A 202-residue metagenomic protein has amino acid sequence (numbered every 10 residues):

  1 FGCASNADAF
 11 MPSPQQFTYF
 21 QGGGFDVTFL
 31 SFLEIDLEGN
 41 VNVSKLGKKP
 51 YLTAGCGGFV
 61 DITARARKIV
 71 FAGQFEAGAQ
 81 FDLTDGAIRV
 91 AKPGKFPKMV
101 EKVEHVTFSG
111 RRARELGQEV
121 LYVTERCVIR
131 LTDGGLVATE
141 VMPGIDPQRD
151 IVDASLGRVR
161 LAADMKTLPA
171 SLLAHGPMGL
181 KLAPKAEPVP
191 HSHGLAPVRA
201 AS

Functional and structural regions predicted by a protein language model:
F1-G179: Conserved phosphate- and dinucleotide-binding cores of soluble alpha/beta proteins, encompassing both enzyme active
G86-I88, E187, A196: Residue-level marker of intrinsically disordered, low-complexity segments enriched for small/polar residues
G179-P190: Long, compositionally biased
H193-S202: Long, low-complexity, intrinsically disordered segments
